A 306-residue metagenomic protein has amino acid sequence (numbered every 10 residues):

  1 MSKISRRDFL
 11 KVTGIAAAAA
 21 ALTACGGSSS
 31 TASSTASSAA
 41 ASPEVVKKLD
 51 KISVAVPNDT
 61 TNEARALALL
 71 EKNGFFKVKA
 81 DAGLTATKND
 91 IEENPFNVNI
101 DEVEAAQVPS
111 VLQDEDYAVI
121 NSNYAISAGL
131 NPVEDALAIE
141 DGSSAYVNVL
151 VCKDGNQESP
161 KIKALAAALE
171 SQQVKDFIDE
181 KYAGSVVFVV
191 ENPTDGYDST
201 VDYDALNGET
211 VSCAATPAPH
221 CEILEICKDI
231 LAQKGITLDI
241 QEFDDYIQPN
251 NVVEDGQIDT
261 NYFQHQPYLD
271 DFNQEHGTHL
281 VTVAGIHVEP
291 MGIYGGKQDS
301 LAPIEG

Functional and structural regions predicted by a protein language model:
A21-A24: C-terminal motif of bacterial Sec signal peptides marking the signal peptidase cleavage site
A40-L69, N73, K163, S171-D176 (+1 more regions): A conserved helix-loop-strand patch within extracytoplasmic ligand-binding domains of the periplasmic binding
D50-A55, L206-A218, I236-E242: Short, well-ordered beta-strand elements
R65, K79-A86, K163-D202: Ligand-binding clefts/hinges and TM-proximal coupling segments of bilobed small-molecule sensing domains
A68-F75, A86-N89, P217-Q248, V252: Short, polar/charged alpha-helical segment
A82-S110, I240-N251: Short helix-initiation/N-cap motifs at beta->coil->alpha
I126-E158, V190-D198, V283-G295: Periplasmic-binding protein-like
D141-G142, V147-K181, K297-S300, I304-G306: Extended ligand-binding regions for polar small-molecule ligands
